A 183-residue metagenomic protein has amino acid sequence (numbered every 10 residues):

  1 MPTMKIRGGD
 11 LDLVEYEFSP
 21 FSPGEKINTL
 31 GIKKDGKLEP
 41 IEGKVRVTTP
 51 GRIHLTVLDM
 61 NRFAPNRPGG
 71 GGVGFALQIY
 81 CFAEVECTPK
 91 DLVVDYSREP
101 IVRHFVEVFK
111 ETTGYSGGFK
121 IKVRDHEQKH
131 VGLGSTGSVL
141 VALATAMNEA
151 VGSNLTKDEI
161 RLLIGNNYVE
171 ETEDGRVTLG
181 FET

Functional and structural regions predicted by a protein language model:
P2-L133, N148-L155: ATP-binding N-lobe of GHMP and related small-molecule kinases
S116-T183: Gly/Ser-rich oxyanion-binding loop with an adjacent helix/lid that shapes the negatively charged ligand pocket
